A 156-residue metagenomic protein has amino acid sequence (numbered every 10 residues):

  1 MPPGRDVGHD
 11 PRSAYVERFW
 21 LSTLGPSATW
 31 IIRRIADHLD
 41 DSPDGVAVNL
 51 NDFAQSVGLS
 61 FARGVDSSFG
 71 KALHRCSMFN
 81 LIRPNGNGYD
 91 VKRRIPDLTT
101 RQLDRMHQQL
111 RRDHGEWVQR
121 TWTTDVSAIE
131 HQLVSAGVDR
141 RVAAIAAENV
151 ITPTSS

Functional and structural regions predicted by a protein language model:
M1-L50: Short recognition helix of helix-turn-helix/winged-helix DNA-binding domains
S22, Q55, V134: Short polybasic/polar patches that bind polyanions
A28, F61, I95-P96: Short, flexible loop/turn elements at secondary-structure junctions
T29-R33, D66, G70, A143-A147: Short, well-structured alpha-helical segments
R33-L39, V57, L133, A147: A general structural motif at alpha-helix termini
D41-V91: Winged helix-turn-helix DNA-binding recognition segment
I95-Q132: Short, amphipathic alpha-helical interaction segments positioned at domain boundaries
H114, D125-S156: Non-catalytic recognition/regulatory regions in large multidomain proteins
